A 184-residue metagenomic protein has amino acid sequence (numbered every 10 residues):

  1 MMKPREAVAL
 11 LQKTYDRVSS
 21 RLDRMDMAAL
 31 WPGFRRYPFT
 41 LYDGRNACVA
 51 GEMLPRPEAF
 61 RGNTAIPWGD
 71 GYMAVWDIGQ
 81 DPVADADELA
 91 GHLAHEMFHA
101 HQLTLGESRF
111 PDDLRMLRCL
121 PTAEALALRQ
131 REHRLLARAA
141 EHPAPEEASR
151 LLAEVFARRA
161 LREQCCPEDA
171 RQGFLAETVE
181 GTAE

Functional and structural regions predicted by a protein language model:
M1-D87: A metal-dependent hydrolase signature that marks the N-terminal structural subdomain at the beginning of catalytic folds
V18-L30, E52-M53, G71, E96-H99 (+2 more regions): Generic ordered-secondary-structure signal
M25, D169-F174: Active-site rim elements
A59, W76, Q80, C119 (+2 more regions): A near-ubiquitous, low-amplitude feature marking generic local secondary-structure context
V83-H92, G173-E177: Soluble non-cytosolic domains of exported or imported proteins
G91-T104: Active-site recognition of the HExxH zinc-binding catalytic motif
T104-C165, G173-E184: Post-HExxH zinc-binding segment in Zn-dependent metallohydrolases
